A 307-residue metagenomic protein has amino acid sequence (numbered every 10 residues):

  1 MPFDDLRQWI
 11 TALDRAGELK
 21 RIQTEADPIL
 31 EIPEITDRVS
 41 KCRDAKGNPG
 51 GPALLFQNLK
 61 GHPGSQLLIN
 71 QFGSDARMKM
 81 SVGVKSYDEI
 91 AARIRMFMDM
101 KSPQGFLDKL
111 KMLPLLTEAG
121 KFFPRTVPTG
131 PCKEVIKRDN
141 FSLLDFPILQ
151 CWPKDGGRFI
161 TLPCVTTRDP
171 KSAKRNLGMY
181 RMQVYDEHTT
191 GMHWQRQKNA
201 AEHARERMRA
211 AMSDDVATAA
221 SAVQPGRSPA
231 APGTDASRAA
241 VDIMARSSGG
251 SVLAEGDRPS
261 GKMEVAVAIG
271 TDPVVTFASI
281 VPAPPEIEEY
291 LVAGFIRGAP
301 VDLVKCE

Functional and structural regions predicted by a protein language model:
M1-M212, D257-E307: Extended, highly charged
A210-S260: Intrinsic disorder/low-complexity segments
